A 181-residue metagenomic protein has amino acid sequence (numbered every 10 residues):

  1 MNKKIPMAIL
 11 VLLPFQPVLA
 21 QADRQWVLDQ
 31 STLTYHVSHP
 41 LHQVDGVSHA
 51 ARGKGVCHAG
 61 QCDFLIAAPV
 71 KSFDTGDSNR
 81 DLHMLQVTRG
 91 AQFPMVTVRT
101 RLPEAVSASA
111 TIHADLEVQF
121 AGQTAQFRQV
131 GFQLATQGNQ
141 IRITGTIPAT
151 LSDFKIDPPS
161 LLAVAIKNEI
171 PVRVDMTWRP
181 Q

Functional and structural regions predicted by a protein language model:
M1-M7: Bacterial N-terminal signal peptides that target proteins for export
M7-Q16: Bacterial N-terminal signal peptides
A20-Q181: Low-complexity, acidic/polar, glycine-enriched regions of mature
